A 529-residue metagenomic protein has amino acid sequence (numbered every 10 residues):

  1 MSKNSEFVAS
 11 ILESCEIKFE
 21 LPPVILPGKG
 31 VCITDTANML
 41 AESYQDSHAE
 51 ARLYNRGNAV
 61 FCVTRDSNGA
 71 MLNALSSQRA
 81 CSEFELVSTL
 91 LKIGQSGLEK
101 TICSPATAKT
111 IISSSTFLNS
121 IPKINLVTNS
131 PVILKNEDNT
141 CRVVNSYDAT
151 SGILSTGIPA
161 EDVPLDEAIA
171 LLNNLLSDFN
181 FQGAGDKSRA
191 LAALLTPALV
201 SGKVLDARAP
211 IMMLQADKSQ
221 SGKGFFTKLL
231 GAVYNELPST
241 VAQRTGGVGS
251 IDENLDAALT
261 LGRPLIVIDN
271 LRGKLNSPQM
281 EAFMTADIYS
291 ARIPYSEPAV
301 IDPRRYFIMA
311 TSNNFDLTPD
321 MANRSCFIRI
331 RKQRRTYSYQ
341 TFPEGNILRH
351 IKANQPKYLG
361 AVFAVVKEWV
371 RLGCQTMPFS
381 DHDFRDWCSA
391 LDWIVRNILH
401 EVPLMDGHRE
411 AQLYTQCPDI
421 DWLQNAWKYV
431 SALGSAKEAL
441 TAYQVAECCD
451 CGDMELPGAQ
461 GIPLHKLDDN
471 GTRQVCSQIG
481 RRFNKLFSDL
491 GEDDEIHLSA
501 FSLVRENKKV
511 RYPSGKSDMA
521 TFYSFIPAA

Functional and structural regions predicted by a protein language model:
M1-G185, G202, E253-N254, A258-T260 (+5 more regions): N-terminal nucleic-acid engagement/recognition segments and initiation subdomains in replication, restriction
L134, R142-L165, L172-N174, D302-Y306 (+2 more regions): Phosphate-sensing "switch" segment of ASCE/P-loop ATPases
G185-V200: N-terminal pre-Walker A segment at the start of P-loop NTPase domains
Q215-K218, F225, L237, I251-D256 (+4 more regions): DNA transaction DNA-binding modules
A232-Q243, D287, L490-E492: Post-Walker A helix-loop "phosphate-sensing" segment adjacent to the P-loop in P-loop NTPases
G262-L265, I288-S290, P303-I308: Loop/turn-to-beta-strand initiation segments
P264-T285, N314-N323: Conserved AAA+/SF3 P-loop NTPase catalytic/coupling segment centered on the Walker-B
N276-V300: Conserved catalytic/switch belt of AAA+ P-loop NTPases
